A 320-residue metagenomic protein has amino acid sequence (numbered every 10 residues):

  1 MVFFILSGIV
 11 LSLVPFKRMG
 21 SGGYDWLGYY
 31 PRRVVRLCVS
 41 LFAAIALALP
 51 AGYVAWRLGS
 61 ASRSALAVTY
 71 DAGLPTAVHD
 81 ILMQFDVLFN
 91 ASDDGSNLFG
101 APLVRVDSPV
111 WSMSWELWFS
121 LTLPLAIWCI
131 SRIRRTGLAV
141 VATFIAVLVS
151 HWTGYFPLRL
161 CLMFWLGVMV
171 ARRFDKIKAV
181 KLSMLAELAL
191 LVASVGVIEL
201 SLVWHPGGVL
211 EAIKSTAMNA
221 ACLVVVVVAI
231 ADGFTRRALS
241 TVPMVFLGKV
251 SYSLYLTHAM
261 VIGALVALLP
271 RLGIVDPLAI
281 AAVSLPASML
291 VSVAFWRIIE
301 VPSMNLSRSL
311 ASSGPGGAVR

Functional and structural regions predicted by a protein language model:
M1-R63, V168, R172, G233 (+4 more regions): Juxtamembrane transmembrane-helix termini
V2, V110-S114, L256-T257: Membrane-interface loop-to-helix entry segments
S12-G28, A126-G137, V141, W152-P286 (+1 more regions): Alpha-helical transmembrane segments in multi-pass integral membrane proteins
L41-L117, L121, A221-V224: Membrane-interface helix-loop-helix regions
I81-F85, R308-R320: Extracellular/periplasmic envelope-modification machinery, especially enzymes that add or remove acyl/ester groups on
G95-V104, L117-C129, I145-H151, V170-K178: Short juxtamembrane and helix-loop transition motifs at transmembrane-helix boundaries in membrane proteins
A101-V106, W204-L210, G317-R320: Membrane-interface amphipathic/re-entrant loop segments adjacent to transmembrane helices in multi-pass membrane
A279, V283, L290-I298: Alpha-helical transmembrane segments within multi-pass membrane transporters and channels
